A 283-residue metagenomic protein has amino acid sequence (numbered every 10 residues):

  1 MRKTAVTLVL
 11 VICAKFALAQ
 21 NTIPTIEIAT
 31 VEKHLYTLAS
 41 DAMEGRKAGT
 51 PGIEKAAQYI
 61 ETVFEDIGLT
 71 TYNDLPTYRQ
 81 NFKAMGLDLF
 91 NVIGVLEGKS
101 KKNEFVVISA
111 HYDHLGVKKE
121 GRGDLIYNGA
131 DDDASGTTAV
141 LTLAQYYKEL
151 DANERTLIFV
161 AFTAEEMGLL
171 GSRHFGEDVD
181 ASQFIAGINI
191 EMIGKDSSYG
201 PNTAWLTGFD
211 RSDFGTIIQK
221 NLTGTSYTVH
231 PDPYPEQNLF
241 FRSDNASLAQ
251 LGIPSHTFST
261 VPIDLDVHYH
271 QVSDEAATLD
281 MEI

Functional and structural regions predicted by a protein language model:
M1-T22: Bacterial Sec-dependent N-terminal signal peptides
T25-K55, I67, T71-N73, M192-K195 (+1 more regions): N-terminal capping segment at the start of a domain
I26, T30-T37, P51-D66, T77 (+9 more regions): Extracytoplasmic/secreted proteins, especially bacterial periplasmic and envelope-associated proteins
L38, F64, F82-E120: Acidic/His- and Gly-rich active-site-bordering loop/insert found across diverse amide/peptide-bond hydrolases
R46-E97: A non-catalytic alpha/beta surface segment that caps or lines the substrate-entry region of metallo-dependent hydrolase
G94, I108, D113-H114, K119-M167: Alpha-helical metal-binding/catalytic segments enriched in His/Glu/Asp
F162-T260, D266: Metal-dependent peptidase/peptidase-like ectodomains
L265-I283: His/Asp/Glu-rich mid-to-C-terminal helical/loop segments that flank catalytic regions of hydrolases
